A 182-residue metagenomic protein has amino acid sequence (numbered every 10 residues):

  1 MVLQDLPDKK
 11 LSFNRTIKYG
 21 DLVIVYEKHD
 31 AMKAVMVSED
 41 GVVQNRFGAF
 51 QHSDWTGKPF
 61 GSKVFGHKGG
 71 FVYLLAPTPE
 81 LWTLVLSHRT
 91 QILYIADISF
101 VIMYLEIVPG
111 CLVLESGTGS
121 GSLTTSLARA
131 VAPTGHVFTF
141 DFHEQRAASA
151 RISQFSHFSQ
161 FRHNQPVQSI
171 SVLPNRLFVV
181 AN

Functional and structural regions predicted by a protein language model:
M1-A76: N-terminal auxiliary segments of SAM/dcSAM-dependent transferases
L3, S12-R15, V85-S99: Conserved SAM-binding loop and adjacent beta-strand
F65-R89, D97: Terminal, basic amphipathic appendages of nucleotide-handling enzymes
I92-L112: Conserved alpha-helix/loop element of class I SAM-dependent methyltransferases that forms part of the SAM/SAH-binding
V108-G119, F138: Conserved class I S-adenosyl-L-methionine
S120-P133: Conserved SAM-binding loop of SAM-dependent methyltransferases across substrates and taxa, primarily the Class I
F140-N182: S-adenosyl-L-methionine
